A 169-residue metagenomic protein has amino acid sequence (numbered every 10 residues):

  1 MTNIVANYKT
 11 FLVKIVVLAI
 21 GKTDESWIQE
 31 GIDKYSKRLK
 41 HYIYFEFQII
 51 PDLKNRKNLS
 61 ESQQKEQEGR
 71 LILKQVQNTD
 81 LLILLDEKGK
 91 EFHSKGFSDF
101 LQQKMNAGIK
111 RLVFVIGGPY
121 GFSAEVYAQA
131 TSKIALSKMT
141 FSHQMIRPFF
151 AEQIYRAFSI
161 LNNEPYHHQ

Functional and structural regions predicted by a protein language model:
M1-L12: N-terminal amphipathic/basic-hydrophobic helices that include classical n-h-c signal peptides and signal-anchor
L12-L39: N-terminal beta1-alpha1 ligand-phosphate binding loop
K14-L18, E46-Q48, V113: A structural signal for isolated positions on well-ordered beta-strands in alpha/beta enzyme cores
V17, I83, G117, F150: Conserved RecA-like P-loop NTPase ATPase core
T23, E87-K90, G118-G121: Short glycine-rich anion-binding loops that position phosphate/pyrophosphate groups of nucleotides and phosphorylated
I43-F45, I49-K110: S-adenosyl-L-methionine/SAH cofactor-binding core of RNA-modifying enzymes
S98-S137: A mid-sequence interfacial segment
A124-H168: Structured adenosyl-cofactor binding patch, chiefly the S-adenosyl-L-methionine
